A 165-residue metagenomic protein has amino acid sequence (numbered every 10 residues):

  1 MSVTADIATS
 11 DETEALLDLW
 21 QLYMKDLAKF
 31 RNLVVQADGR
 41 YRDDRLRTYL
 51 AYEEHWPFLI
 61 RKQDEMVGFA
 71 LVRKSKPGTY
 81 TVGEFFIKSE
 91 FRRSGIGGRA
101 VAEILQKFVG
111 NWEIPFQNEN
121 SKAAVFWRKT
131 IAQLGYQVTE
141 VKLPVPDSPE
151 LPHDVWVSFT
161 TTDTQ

Functional and structural regions predicted by a protein language model:
V3-D18: A short beta-loop-alpha structural element at the N-terminal edge of CoA-dependent acyl/N-acetyltransferase catalytic
A5, G135-L143: Short secondary-structure junctions
M24-L46: Conserved GNAT-fold acetyl-CoA-binding loop/helix
R45-L59: A short helix-loop-beta-strand connector motif used in the catalytic cores of GNAT acetyltransferases and, in some
H55, L151-F159: Short hydrophobic/aromatic beta-strand or adjacent loop that forms the aromatic wall/cage of a ligand/substrate-binding
L59, E65-K74, T81, F86: Conserved beta-strand in the GNAT
I87, R93-Q106: Conserved acetyl-CoA-binding loop-helix of GNAT-fold acetyltransferases
E113-R128, A132, K142-E150: Conserved beta-strand-loop-alpha-helix junction that forms the acyl-donor binding cleft
